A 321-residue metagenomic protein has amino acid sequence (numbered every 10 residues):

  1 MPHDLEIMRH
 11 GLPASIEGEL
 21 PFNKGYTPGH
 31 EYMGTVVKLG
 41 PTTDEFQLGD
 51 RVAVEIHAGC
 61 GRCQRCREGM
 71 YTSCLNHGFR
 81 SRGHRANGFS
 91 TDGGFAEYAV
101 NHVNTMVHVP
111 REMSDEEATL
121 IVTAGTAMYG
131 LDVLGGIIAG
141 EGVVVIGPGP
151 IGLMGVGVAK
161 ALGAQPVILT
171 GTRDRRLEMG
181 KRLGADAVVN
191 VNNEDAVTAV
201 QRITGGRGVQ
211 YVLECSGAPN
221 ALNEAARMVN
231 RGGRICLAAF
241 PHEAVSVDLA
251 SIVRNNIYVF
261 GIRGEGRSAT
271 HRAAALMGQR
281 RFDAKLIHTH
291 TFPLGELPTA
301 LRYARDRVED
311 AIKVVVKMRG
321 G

Functional and structural regions predicted by a protein language model:
P13-R67, P110-E112: Glycine-rich beta-strand-centered segment in the early N-terminal region that forms part of a ligand/cofactor-binding
I56-A96, E116-E117, I137: Phosphate-binding beta-alpha-beta segment of Rossmann-like dinucleotide-binding domains, i.e., the NAD(P)
N104, P110-E194, T198: Mid-domain Rossmann-like dinucleotide-binding core that forms the NAD(H)/NADP(H) cofactor-binding site
G135-A139, L162, E178-Y258, P298 (+1 more regions): Glycine-rich cofactor phosphate-binding loops and adjacent beta1-alpha1 units of small-molecule cofactor enzyme domains
N223-R227, R267-G321: C-terminal hydrophobic helical "lid"/dimerization subdomain of Rossmann-like NAD(P)H-dependent oxidoreductases
R234-C236, V247-L286: Rossmann-fold dehydrogenase core element
